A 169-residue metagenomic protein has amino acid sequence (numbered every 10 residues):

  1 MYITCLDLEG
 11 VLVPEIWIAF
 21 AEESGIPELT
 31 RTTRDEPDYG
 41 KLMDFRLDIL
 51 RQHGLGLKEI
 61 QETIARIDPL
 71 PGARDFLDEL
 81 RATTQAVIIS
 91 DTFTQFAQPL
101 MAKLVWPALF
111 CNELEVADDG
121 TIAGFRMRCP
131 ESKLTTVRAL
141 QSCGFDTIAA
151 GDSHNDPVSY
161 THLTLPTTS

Functional and structural regions predicted by a protein language model:
M1-Y2, A150: Short loop/turn microsegments at loop-to-beta-strand junctions
Y2-E113, A117-D118: Alpha-helical substrate-recognition element adjacent to the catalytic core
D7-E9, D152, D156, T164: Acidic active-site catalytic centers that drive phospho-/nucleotidyl reactions and related ester hydrolyses
I88-T92, F125-C129, G151-D152: Short, well-structured alpha-helical patches and their helix-loop capping segments that border functional surfaces
F93, H154, S169: Short, glycine/serine-rich, charged loops/turns that create anion-binding and catalytic segments at active sites
D118-Q141: A recognition module on extended beta-rich or small alphabeta surfaces enriched in W/G with H and D/E
K133-S159: Conserved Lys-Pro-Asp/Glu-containing loop-to-beta segment of HAD-superfamily phosphomonoesterases, centered on
T161-T167: Conserved small/polar residues in nucleotide/adenosyl-binding loops
